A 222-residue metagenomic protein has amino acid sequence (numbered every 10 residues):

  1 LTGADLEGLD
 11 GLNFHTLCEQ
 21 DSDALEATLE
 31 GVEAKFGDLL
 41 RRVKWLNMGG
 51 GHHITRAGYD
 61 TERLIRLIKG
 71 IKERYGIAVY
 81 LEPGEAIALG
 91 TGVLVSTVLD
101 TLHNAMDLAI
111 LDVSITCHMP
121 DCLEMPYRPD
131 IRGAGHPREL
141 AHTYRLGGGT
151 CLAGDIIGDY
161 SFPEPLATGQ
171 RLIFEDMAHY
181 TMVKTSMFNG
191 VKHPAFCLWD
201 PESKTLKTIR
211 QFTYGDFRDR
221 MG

Functional and structural regions predicted by a protein language model:
L1-N104, N189: Active-site loop/helix belt of alpha/beta enzymes
L67, A78-G222: Charged (often Lys/Glu-rich) extended helix/loop segments that serve as interaction or gating elements
